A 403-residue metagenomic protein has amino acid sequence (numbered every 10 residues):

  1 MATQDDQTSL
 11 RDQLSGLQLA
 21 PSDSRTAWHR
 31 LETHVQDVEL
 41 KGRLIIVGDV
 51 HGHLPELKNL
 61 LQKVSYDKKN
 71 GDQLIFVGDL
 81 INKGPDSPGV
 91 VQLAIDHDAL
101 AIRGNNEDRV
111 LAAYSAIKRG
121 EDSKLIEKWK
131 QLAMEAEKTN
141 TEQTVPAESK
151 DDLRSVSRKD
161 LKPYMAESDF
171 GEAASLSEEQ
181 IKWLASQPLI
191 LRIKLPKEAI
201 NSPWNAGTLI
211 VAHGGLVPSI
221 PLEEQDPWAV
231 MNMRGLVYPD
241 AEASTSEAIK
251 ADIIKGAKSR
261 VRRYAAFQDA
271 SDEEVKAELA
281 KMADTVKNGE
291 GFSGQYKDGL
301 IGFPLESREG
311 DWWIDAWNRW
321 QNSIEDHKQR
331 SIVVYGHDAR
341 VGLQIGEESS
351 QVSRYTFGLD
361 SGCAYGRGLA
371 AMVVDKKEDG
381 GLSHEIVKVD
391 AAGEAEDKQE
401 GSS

Functional and structural regions predicted by a protein language model:
A2-V91: N-terminal active-site segment of His-dependent metallophosphoesterases
Q4-D23, E39, M231-S403: Acidic, His/Gly-rich catalytic cores of divalent-metal-dependent hydrolytic chemistry
E32-L40, Y66, V91-A94, L191-W204 (+2 more regions): A short acidic-Thr-Gly-centered motif at the start of a beta-strand
R43-H51, L209-G215, F357-L359: Active-site-proximal beta-strand elements of phosphoester/diester hydrolases
I46, F76, A101-I102, I210 (+2 more regions): Residue-level marker for buried hydrophobic side chains located in beta-strands that build the well-ordered beta-sheet
D49, D79, A94, G104-N105 (+5 more regions): Divalent metal-coordination and catalytic microenvironments
H51-P55, N82-P85, N106-L111, V217-S219 (+2 more regions): Active-site environment of divalent metal-dependent phosphoester hydrolases
N70, S87-E247: Active-site neighborhood of divalent metal-dependent phosphoester bond hydrolases
